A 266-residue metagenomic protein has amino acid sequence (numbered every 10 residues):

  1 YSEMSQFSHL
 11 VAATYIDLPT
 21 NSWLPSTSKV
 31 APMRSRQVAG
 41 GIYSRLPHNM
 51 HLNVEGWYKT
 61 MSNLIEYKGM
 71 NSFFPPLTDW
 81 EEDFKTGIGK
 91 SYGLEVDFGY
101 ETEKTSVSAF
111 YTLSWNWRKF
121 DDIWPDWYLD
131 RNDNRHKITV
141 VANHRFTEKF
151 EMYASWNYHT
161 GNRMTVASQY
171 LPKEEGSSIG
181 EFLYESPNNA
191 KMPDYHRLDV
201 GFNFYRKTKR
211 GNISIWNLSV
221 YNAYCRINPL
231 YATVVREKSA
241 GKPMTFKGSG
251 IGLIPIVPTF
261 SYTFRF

Functional and structural regions predicted by a protein language model:
Y1-E3, N21, I42, V54-Y58 (+3 more regions): Transmembrane beta-barrel strands of outer-membrane/channel proteins
Y1-S5, P32-V38, L46, Y58-S62 (+6 more regions): Transmembrane beta-barrel architecture of outer-membrane proteins
Y1-V38, Y58-E81, S155-S177, I227-Y231: Surface-exposed extracellular loop regions of Gram-negative outer-membrane beta-barrel proteins, predominantly
S5-Q6, K149, Y158-S178, Y195-R197 (+1 more regions): C-terminal beta-signal and adjacent terminal beta-strands/loops of Gram-negative outer-membrane beta-barrel proteins
T27-A31, N49-F110, K137, G248-G250 (+1 more regions): Outer membrane beta-barrel strand-and-loop segments of large Gram-negative receptors, especially TonB-dependent
R34, S44-H48, T60, K90 (+5 more regions): Outer-membrane beta-barrel strand-turn architecture
G40-S44, L94-Y100, V140-H144, A154 (+3 more regions): Residues on the lipid-exposed face of transmembrane beta-strands in outer-membrane beta-barrel proteins
T86-S91, G99, E103-P193, G252-I254: C-terminal extracellular loops and terminal segments of Gram-negative outer membrane beta-barrel proteins
